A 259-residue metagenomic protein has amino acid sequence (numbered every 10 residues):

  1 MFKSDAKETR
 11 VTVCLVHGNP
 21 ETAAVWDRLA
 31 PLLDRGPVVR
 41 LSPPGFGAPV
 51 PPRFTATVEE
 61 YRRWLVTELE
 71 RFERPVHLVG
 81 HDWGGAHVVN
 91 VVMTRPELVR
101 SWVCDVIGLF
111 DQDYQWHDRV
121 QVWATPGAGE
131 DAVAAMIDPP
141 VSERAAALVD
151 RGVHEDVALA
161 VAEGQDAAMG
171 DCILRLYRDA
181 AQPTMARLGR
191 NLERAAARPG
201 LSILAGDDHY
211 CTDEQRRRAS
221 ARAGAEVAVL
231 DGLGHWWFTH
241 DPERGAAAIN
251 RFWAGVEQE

Functional and structural regions predicted by a protein language model:
M1-D5: A short loop-to-beta-strand scaffold at the N-terminal edge of the catalytic core in hydrolase folds
A6-R10: Extreme N-terminus of proteins, especially the signal/transit-peptide cleavage junction and the first residues
V11-G18: Short beta-strand element of the alpha/beta-hydrolase
N19, A24-V25, V39, F46-V79 (+3 more regions): Flexible "cap/lid" subdomain of the alpha/beta-hydrolase fold that forms the substrate-access gate
R28-G36: A short, Lys/Arg-enriched amphipathic alpha-helix followed by its capping loop at the start of a domain
L230-P242, A246: Catalytic histidine-centered segment of alpha/beta-hydrolase-like enzymes
